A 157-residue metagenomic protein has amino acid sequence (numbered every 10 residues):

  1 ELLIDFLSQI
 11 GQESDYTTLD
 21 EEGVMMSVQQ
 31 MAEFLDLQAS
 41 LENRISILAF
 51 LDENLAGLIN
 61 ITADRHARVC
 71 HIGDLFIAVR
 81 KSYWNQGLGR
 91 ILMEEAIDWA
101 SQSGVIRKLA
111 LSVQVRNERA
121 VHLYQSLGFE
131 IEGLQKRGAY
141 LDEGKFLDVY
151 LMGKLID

Functional and structural regions predicted by a protein language model:
E1-M25: A short, well-structured alpha-helix characteristic of acyl/acetyltransferase catalytic modules
G11, E22-S82, M93-E94, L155-D157: Acetyl-CoA-dependent GNAT
V69-G73, L92, A120-E130, K136: Conserved N-terminal glycine/acidic-rich loop preference
V79, N85-A100, V121-S126: Conserved acetyl-CoA-binding loop-helix of GNAT-fold acetyltransferases
M93, A100-S112: Conserved GNAT acetyl-CoA-binding A-motif
A110-V113, Q125-K145: Conserved catalytic-core motifs of GNAT/GCN5-like acyltransferases
E143-D157: Terminal substrate-recognition subdomain of acyl/acetyltransferases
